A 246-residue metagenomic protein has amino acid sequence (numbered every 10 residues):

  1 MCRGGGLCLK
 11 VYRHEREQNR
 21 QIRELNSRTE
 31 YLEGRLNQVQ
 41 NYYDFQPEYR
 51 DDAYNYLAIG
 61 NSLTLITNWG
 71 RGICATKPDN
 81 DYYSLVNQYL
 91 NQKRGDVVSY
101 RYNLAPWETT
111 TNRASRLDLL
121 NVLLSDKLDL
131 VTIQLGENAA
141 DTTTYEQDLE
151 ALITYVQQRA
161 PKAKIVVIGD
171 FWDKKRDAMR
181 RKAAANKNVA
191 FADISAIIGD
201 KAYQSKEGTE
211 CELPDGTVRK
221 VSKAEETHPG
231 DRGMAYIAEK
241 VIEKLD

Functional and structural regions predicted by a protein language model:
M1-I59, L63-R71, Q92, D231-R232 (+1 more regions): N-terminal secretory targeting modules
E30-R35, P106-T109, T142-T143, I165-I168: Short linear motifs at secondary-structure transitions and domain/linker junctions
Q38-P47, C74-D79, W107-N112, G136 (+2 more regions): Short, mixed-charge, low-aromatic patches
E48, K93-R94, Q157, A183: A generic structural signal for short, solvent-exposed coil/turn residues that cap or connect secondary-structure
D52, G95-D96, P161, K187: Residue-level signal for beta-strand positions within conserved beta-sheet cores that form or flank
N55-L57, L65-T143, R176: Conserved SGNH/GDSL esterase-like catalytic core that processes O-acyl groups on lipids and polysaccharides
S115-L245: Alpha-helical cap/lid subdomain in secreted, periplasmic, or secretory-pathway luminal O-acyl-processing enzymes
